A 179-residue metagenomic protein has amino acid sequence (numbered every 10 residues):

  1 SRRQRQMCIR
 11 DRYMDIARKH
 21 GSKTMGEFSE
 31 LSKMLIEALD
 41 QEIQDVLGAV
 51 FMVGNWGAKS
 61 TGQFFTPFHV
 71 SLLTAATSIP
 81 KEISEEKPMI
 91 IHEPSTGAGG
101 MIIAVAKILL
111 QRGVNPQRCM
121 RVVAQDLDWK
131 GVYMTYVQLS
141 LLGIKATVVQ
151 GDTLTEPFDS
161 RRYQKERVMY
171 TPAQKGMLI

Functional and structural regions predicted by a protein language model:
R3-I9: Short, small-residue-biased leader/transition segments that mark boundaries at the very start of proteins
R12-T77: Conserved Class I S-adenosyl-L-methionine-dependent methyltransferase catalytic core
G21, G26, G48, G54-G57 (+7 more regions): Residue-identity detector for glycine
F68-E166: Conserved S-adenosyl-L-methionine
S160-I179: SAM/dcSAM-binding transferase cores
